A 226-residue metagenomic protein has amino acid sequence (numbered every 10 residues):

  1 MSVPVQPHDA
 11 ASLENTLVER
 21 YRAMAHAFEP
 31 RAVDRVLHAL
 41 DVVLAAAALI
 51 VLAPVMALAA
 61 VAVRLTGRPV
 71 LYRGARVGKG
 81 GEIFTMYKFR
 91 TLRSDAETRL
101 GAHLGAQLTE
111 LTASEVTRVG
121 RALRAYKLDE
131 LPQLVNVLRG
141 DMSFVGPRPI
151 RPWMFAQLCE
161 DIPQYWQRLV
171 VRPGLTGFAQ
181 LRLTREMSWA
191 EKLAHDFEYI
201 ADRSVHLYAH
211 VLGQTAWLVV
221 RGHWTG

Functional and structural regions predicted by a protein language model:
S2-L17, M24-A32, Q167-G226: C-terminal terminal-structure detector
D9-T16, Y72-E115, L175-A194: Short, glycine-rich, amphipathic interfacial segments at transmembrane boundaries or analogous
M24-A96, V205-G226: A hydrophobic, helix-centered structural microdomain
D41, D129-E130, D196, Y208: Acidic active-site catalytic centers that drive phospho-/nucleotidyl reactions and related ester hydrolyses
V43, V116-G120, A194: Residue-level signal for cytosolic alpha-helical hairpin/rod architecture
I50-A53, L65, Y126-D129, V145 (+2 more regions): Residue-level signal for short amphipathic helical patches enriched in basic/charged and nearby hydrophobic residues
T109-R172, L212-L218: A short, structured surface patch at a secondary-structure boundary
